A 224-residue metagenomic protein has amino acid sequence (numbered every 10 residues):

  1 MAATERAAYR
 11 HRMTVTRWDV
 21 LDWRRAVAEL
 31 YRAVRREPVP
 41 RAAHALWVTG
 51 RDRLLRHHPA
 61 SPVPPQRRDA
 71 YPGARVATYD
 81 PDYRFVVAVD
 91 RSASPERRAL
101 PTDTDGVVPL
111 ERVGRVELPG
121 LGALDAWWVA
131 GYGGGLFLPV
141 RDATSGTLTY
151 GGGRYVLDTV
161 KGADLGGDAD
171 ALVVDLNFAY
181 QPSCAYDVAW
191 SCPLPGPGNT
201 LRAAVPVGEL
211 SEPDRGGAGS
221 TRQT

Functional and structural regions predicted by a protein language model:
A2-G133, P139-T144, Y150, V156-T159 (+3 more regions): A compositional/structural signature for long, glycine/proline-rich flexible linkers and loops on extracytoplasmic
A143-F178: Acidic, glycine-rich flexible loop segments
A179-S183: Short acidic/polar inter-strand loop motif in beta-rich domains
